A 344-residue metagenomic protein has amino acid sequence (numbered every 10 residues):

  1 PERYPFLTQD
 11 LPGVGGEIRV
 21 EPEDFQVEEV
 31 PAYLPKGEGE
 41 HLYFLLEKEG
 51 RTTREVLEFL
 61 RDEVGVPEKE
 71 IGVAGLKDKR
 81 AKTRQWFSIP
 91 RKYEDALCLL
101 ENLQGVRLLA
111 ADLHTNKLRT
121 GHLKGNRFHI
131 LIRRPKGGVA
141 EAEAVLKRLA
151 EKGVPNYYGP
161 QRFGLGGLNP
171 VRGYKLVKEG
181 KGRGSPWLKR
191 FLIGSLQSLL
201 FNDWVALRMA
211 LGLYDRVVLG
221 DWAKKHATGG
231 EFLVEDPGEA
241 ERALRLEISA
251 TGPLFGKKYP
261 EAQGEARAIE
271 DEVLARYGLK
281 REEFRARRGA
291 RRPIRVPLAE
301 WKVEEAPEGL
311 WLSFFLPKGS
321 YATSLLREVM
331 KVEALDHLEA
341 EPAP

Functional and structural regions predicted by a protein language model:
P1-P344: Non-catalytic, substrate/partner-engaging modules appended to enzymatic cores
